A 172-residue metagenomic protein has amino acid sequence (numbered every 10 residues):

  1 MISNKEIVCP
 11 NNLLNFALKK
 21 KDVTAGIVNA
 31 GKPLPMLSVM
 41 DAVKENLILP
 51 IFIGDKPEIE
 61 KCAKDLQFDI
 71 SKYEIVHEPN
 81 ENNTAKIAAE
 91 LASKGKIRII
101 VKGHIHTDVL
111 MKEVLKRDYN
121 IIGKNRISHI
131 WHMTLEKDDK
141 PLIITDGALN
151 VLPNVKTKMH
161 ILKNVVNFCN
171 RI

Functional and structural regions predicted by a protein language model:
M1-F52, K56-I172: Anion-binding alpha/beta catalytic cores of soluble intermediary-metabolism enzymes, centered on
